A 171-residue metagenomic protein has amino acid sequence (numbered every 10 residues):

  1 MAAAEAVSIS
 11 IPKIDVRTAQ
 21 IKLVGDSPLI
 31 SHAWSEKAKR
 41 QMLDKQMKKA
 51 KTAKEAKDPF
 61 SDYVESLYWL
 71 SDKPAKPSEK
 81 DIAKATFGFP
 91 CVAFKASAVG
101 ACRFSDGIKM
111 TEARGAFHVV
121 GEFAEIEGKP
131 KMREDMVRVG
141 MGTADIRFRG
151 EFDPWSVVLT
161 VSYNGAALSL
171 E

Functional and structural regions predicted by a protein language model:
M1-E171: RNA-interacting cores
